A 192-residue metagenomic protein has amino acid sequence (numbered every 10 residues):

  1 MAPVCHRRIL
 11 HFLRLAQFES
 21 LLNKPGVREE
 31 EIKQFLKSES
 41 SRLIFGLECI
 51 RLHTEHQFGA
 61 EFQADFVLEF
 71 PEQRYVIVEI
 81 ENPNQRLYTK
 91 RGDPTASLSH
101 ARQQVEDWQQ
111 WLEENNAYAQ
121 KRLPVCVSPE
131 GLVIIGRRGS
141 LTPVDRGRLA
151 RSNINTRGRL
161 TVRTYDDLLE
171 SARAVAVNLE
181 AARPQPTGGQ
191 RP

Functional and structural regions predicted by a protein language model:
M1-P192: Charged, terminal alpha-helix-loop-beta segments that serve as non-catalytic nucleic-acid engagement and/or assembly
